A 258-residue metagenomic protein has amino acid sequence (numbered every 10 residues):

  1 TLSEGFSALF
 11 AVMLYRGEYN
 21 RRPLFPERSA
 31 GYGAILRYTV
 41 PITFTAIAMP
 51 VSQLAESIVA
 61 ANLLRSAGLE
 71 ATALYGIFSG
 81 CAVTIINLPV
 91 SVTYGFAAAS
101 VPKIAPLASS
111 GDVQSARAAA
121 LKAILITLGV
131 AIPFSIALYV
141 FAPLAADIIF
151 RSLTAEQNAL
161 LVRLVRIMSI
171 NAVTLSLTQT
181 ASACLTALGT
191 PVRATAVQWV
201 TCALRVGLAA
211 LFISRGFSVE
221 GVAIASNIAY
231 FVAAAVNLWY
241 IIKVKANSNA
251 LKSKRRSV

Functional and structural regions predicted by a protein language model:
T1-L9, V192, C202-A235, I242 (+1 more regions): Membrane-interface helix-loop junctions in multi-pass transport and translocation proteins
V12-A46, V244-V258: Interhelical loop/hinge segments that connect adjacent transmembrane helices in multipass membrane
Y32-L36, S79, D112-G129, P133-F141 (+1 more regions): Interfacial transmembrane-helix starts/ends
I47-L88, P106, A146-T154: Helix-terminus/linker motif at the lipid-water interface of multi-pass membrane proteins
V90-S110: Helix-loop junctions and terminal segments of transmembrane helices in multi-pass membrane transport/translocation
P133-A155: Short membrane-interface helical motifs at transmembrane helix boundaries in multi-pass membrane transporters
T154-A181: Alpha-helical transmembrane segments of multi-pass membrane proteins
A172-V200: Membrane-interface junctions at transmembrane-helix termini in multi-pass inner-membrane proteins
